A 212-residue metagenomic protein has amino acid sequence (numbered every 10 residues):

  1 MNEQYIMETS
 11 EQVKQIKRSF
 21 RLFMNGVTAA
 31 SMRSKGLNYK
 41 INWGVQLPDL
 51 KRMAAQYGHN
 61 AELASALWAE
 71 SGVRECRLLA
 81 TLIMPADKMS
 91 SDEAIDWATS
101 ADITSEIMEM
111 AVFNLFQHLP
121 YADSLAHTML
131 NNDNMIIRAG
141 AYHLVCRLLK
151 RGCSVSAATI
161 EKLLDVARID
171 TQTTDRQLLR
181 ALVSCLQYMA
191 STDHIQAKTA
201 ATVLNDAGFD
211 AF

Functional and structural regions predicted by a protein language model:
M1-F212: Alpha-helical scaffold domains
